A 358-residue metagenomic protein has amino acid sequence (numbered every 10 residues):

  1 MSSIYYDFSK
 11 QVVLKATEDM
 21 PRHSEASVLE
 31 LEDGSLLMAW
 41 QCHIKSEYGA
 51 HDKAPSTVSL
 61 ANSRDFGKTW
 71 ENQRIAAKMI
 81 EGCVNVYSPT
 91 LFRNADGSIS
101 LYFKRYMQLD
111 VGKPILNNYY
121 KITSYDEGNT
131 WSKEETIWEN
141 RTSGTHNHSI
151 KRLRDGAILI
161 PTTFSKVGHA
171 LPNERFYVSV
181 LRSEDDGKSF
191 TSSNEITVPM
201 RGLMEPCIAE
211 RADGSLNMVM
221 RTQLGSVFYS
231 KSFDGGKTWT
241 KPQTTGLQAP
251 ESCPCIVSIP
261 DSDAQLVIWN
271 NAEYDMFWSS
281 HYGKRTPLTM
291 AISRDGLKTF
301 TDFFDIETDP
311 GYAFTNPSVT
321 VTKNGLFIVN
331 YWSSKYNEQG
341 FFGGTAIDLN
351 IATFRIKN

Functional and structural regions predicted by a protein language model:
M1-N358: Asp-box/BNR beta-propeller blade signature and adjacent active/binding-site loops in extracellular glycan-interacting
